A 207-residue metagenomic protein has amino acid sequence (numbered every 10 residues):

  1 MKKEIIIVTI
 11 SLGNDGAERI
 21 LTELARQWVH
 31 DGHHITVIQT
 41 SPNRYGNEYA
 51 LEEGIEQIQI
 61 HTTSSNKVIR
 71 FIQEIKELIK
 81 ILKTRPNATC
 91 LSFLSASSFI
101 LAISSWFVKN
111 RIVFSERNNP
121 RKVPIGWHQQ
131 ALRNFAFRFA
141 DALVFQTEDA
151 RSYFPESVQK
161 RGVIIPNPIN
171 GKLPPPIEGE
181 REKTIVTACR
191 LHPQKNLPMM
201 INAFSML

Functional and structural regions predicted by a protein language model:
M1-K3, K172-T184, L191: Nucleotide-sugar donor-binding and catalytic loop/hinge architecture of NDP-sugar-dependent glycosyltransferases
K2, I7-I69, Y153-P155: N-terminal strand-loop element at the rim of the active site of nucleotide-sugar-dependent glycosyltransferases
V8-T9, Q146, T187-Q194: Short hydrophobic "strand-cap" motifs at the C-terminus of beta-strands
D15-E23, K183, H192-M206: A conserved mid-protein helix/loop that constitutes part of the nucleotide-sugar donor-binding site
S65-N66, F99, V108-W127, A142: A short, histidine- and acid-enriched strand-loop-helix "catalytic/donor-clamping" loop that lines the nucleotide-sugar
E74, S92-S98, E116: Short His-centered aromatic/hydrophobic patch
I79, F107, G126-V144: Membrane-proximal helix-turn-helix segments that form the acceptor-binding/catalytic region of lipid-linked
D149, P168: Carbohydrate-associated surface elements
